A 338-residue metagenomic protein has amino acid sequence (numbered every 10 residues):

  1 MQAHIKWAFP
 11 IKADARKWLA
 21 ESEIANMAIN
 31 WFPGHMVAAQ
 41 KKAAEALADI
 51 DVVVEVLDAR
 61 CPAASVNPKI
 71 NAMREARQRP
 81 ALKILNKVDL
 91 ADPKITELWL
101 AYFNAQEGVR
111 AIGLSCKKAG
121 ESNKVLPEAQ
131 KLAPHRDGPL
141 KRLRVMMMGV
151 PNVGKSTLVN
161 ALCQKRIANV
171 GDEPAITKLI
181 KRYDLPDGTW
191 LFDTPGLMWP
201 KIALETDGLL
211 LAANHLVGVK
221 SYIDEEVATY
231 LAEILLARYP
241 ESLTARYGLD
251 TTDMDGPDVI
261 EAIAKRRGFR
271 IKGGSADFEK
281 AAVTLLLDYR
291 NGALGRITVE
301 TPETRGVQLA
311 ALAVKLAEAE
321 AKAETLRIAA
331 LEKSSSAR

Functional and structural regions predicted by a protein language model:
H4-V52, R60-C61, V66-P68, A72-A81 (+2 more regions): Helix-rich effector regions associated with P-loop NTPase G domains
E55, K83-L85, M147: Structural beta-sheet core signal
L57-R60, V88, F103, L162 (+1 more regions): Anionic group-transfer/hydrolysis microenvironments
A91-M148: Canonical P-loop GTPase G-domain recognition
A129-R136, P151, L162-R166, P174 (+3 more regions): Short, well-ordered alpha-helical segments in soluble proteins
R142, K165, I180: Short coil/loop residues immediately preceding or within conserved phosphate-binding loops of NTP-utilizing enzyme
V145-Q164, T194: Glycine-rich phosphate-binding P-loop
